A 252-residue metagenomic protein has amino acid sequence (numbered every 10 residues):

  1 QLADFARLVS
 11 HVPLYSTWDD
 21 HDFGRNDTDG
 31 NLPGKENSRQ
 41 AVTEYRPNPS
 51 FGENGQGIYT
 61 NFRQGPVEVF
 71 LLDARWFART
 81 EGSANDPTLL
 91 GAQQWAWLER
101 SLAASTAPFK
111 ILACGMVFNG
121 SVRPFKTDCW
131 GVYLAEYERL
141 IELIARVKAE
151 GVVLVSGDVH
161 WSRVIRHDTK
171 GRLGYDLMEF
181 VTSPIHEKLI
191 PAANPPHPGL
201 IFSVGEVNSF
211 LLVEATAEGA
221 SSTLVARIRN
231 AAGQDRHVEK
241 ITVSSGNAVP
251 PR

Functional and structural regions predicted by a protein language model:
Q1-R252: Metal-dependent phosphoester/phosphodiester hydrolase catalytic core
